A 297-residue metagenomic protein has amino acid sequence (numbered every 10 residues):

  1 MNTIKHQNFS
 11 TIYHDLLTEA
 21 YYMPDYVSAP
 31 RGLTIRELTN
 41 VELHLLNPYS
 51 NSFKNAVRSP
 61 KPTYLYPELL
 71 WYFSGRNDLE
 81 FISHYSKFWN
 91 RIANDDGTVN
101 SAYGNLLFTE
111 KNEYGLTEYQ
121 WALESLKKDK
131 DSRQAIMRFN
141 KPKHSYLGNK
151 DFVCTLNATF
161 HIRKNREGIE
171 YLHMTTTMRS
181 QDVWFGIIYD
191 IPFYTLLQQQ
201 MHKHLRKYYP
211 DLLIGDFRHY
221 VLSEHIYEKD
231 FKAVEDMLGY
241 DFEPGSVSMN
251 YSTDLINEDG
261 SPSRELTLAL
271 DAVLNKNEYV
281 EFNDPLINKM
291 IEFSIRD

Functional and structural regions predicted by a protein language model:
M1-D297: Terminal, non-catalytic protein-protein interaction segments that mediate quaternary/complex assembly
